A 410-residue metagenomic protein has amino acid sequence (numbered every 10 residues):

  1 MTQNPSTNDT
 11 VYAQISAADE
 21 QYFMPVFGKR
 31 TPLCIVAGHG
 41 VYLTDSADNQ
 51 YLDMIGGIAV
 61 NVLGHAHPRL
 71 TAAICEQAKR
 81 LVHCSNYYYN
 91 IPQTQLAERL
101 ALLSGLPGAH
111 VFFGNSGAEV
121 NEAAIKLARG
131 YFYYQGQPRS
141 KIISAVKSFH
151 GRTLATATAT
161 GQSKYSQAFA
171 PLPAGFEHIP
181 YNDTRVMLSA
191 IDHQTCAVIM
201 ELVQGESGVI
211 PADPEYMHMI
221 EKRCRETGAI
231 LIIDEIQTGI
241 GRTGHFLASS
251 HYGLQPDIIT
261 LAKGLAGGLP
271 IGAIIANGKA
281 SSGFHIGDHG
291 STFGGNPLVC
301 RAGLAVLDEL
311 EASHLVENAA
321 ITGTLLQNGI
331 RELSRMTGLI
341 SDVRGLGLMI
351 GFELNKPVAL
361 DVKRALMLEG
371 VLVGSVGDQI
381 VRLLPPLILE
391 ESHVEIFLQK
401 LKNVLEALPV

Functional and structural regions predicted by a protein language model:
T2-V410: Conserved N-terminal phosphate-binding loop of PLP-dependent enzymes in the Aspartate aminotransferase
